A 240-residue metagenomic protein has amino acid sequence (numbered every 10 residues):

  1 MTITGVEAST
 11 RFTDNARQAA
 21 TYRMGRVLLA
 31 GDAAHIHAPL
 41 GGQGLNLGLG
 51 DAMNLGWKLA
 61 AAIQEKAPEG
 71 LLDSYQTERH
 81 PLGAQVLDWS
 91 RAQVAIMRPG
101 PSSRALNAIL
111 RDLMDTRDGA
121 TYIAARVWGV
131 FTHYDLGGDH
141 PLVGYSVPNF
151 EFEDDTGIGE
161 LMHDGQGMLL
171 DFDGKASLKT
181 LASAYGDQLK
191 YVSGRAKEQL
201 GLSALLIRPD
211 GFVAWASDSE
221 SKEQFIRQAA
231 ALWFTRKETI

Functional and structural regions predicted by a protein language model:
M1-G41: FAD/FMN-dependent oxidoreductases across multiple families
A20, A61-I240: Helical substrate-recognition/capping region of FAD-dependent monooxygenase/halogenase enzymes
R23, N46-L47, E223-Q224: Glycine-rich, phosphate-binding/catalytic loops in enzymes
G31-D32, D51, R208-D210: Acidic active-site catalytic centers that drive phospho-/nucleotidyl reactions and related ester hydrolyses
P39-D51: A conserved FAD-binding loop/helix module that cradles the flavin
G50-K58: Short amphipathic alpha-helical face segments that pack within enzyme cores and frequently flank/anchor catalytic
